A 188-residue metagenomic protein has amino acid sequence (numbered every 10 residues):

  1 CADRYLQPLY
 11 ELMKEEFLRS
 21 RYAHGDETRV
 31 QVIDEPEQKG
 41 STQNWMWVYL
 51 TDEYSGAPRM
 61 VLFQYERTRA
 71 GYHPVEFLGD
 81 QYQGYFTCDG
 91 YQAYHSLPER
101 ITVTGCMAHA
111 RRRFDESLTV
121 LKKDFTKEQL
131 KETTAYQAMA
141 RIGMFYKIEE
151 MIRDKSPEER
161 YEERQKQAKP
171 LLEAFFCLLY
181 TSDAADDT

Functional and structural regions predicted by a protein language model:
A2-M13, F17-S20, F114, L118-L121 (+1 more regions): A generic secondary-structure signal for well-formed alpha-helical elements
D3-C88, Q92: RNase H-like nuclease fold core
V32, H95, D115: Conserved protein kinase catalytic core
A93-H95, Y146: Single, function-defining residue in the core of a domain
E99-T126: Conserved beta-strand -> loop -> alpha-helix junction used to position metal-binding or nucleic-acid-contacting
L118, L130-E149: A conserved active-site cap/scaffold subdomain adjacent to cofactor or substrate pockets
K166-F176: Core structural elements
Y180-T188: Single conserved hydrophobic/aromatic residue that forms the stacking wall/gate of nucleotide- or nucleobase-binding
